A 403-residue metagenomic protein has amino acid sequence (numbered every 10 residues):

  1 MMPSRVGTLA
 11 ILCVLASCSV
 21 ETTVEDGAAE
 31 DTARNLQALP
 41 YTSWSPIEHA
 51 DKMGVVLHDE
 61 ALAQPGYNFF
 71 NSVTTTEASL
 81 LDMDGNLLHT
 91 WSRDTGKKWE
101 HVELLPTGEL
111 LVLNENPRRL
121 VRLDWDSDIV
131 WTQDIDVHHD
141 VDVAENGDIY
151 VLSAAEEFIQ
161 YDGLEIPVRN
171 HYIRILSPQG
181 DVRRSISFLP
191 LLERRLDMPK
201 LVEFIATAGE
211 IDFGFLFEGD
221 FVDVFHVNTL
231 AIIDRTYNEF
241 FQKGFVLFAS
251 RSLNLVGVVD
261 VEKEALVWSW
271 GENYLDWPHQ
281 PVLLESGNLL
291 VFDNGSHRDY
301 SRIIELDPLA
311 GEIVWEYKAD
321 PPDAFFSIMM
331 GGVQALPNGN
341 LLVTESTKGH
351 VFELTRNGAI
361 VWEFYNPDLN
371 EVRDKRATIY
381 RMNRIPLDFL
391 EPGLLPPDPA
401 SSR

Functional and structural regions predicted by a protein language model:
M1-T8: Bacterial N-terminal signal peptides that target proteins for export
L15-S17: C-terminal motif of bacterial Sec signal peptides marking the signal peptidase cleavage site
S19-R403: Histidine-/acidic-rich catalytic cores in large beta-rich domains
